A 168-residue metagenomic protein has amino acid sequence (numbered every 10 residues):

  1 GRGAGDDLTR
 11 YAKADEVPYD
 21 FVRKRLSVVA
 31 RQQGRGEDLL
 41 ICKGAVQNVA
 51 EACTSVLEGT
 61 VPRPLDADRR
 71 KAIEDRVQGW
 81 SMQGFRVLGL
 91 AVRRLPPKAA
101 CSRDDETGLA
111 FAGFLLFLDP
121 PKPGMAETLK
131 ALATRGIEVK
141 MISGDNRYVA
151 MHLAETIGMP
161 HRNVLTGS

Functional and structural regions predicted by a protein language model:
G1-F111, F117, K130-A131, V139-K140 (+1 more regions): Cytosolic catalytic regions of ATP/NTP-dependent phosphoryl-transfer enzymes
L116-P120, L165: Alpha-helix capping and helix-loop boundary segments enriched in small/acidic/polar residues
P121-A131: The conserved cystathionine-beta-synthase
R135: Glycine-rich, often acidic-flanked micro-motifs that create phosphate/phosphodiester-binding or positioning elements
P160-S168: Conserved RecA-like helicase motor-core motifs
